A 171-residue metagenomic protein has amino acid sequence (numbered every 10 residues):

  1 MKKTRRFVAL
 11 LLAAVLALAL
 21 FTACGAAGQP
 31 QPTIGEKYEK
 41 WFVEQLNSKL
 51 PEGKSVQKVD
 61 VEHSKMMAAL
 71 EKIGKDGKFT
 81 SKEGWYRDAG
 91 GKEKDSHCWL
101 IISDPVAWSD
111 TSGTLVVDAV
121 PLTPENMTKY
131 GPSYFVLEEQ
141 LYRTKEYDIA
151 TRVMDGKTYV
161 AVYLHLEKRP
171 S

Functional and structural regions predicted by a protein language model:
M1, M66-M67, M127, M154: Detector for methionine-enriched segments
M1-L11: Bacterial N-terminal signal peptides that target proteins for export
A13-A17: Hydrophobic membrane-insertion alpha-helices, especially the h-region of bacterial N-terminal signal peptides
A19-A23: C-terminal motif of bacterial Sec signal peptides marking the signal peptidase cleavage site
G25-A27: Bacterial signal peptide processing site
Q29-D95: Short, well-ordered surface patches within globular domains
A89-S171: A well-ordered secondary-structure block
